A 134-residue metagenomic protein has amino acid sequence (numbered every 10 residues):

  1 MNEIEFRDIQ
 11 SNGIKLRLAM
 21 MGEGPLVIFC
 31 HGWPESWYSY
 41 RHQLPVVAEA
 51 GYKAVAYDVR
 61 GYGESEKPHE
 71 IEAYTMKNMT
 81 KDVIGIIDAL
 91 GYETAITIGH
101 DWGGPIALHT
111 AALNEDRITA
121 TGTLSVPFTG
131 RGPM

Functional and structural regions predicted by a protein language model:
M1-K15: N-terminal cap/lid segment of alpha/beta-hydrolase-fold proteins
E5, F29, V55-D58, I98 (+1 more regions): Conserved Rossmann-like nucleotide-binding pocket used by diverse enzymes that bind dinucleotide cofactors
S11-N12, E49, A56-G99, F128-T129: Active-site loop/oxyanion-hole signature of alpha/beta-hydrolase fold enzymes
L16, P25-L26, G104, D116: Glycine-centered loop/turn positions within well-structured domains that cap or flank conserved ligand/cofactor-binding
R17-E64: Conserved HGGG/HGGXW glycine-rich cap/lid loop of the alpha/beta-hydrolase fold
G32, S36, V59, V83 (+2 more regions): Generic detector of well-ordered alpha-helical packing
R41, I84, L108-A112: Short, hydrophobic alpha-helix immediately C-terminal to the catalytic nucleophile
E93-P133: Conserved hydrolase catalytic core segment
